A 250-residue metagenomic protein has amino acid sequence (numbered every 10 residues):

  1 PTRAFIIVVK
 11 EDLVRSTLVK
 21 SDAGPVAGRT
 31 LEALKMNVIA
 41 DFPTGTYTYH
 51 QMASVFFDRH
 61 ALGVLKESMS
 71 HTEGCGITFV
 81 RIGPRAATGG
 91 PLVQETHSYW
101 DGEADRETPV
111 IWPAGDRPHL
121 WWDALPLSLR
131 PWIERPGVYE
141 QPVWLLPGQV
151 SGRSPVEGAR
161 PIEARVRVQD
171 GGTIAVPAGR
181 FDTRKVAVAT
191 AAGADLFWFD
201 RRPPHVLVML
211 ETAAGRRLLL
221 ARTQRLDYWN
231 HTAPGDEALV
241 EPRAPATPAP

Functional and structural regions predicted by a protein language model:
P1-Y99, A104-E107, E134-P250: Acidic, serine/threonine-rich low-complexity disordered tracts
R106-R117: Active-site/ligand-binding surface loops and adjacent short beta/alpha elements that line catalytic pockets across
P118-V138: Beta-strand/loop-rich accessory regions of lumenal/periplasmic or secreted enzymes, predominantly carbohydrate-active
